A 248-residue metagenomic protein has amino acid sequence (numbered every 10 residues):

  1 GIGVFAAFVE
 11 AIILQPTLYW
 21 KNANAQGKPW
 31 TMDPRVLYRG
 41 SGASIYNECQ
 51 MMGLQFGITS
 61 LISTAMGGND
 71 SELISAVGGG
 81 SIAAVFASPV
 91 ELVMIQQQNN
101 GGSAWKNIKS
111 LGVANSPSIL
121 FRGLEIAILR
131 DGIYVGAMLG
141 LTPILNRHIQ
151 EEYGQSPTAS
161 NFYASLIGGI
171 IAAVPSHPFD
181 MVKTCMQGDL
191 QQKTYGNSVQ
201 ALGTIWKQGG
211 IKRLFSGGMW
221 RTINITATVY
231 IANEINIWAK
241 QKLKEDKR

Functional and structural regions predicted by a protein language model:
G1-R248: Matrix-facing interhelical linker segments
